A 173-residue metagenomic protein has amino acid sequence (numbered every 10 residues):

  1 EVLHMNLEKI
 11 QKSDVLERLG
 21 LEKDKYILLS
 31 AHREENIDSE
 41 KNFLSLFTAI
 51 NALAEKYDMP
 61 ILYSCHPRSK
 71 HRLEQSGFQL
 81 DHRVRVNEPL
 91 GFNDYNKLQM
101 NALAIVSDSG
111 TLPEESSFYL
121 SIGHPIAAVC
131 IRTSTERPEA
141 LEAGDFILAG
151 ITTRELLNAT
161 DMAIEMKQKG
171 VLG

Functional and structural regions predicted by a protein language model:
E1-M59, Y63-S64, S69-G173: Nucleotide-activated sugar donor-binding and catalytic core shared by glycosyltransferases and related lipid-linked
